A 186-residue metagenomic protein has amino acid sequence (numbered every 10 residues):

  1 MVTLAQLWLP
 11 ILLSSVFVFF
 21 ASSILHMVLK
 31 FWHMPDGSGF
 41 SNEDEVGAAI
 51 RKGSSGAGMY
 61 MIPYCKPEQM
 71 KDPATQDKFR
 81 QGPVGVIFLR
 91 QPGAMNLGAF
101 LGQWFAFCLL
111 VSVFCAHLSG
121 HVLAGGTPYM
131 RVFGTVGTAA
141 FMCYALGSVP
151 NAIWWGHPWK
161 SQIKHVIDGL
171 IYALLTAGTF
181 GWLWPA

Functional and structural regions predicted by a protein language model:
M1-A186: Juxtamembrane/disordered regions of integral membrane proteins
